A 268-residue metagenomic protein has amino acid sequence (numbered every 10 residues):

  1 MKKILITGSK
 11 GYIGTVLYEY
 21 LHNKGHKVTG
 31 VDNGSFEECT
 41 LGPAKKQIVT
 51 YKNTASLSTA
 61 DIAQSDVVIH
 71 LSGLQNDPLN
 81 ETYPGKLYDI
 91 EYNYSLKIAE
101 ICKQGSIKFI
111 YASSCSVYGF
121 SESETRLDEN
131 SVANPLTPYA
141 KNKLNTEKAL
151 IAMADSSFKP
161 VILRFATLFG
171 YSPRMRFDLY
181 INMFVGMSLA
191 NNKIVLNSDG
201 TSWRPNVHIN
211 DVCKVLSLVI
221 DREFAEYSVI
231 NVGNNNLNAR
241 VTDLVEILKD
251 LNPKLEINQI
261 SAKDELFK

Functional and structural regions predicted by a protein language model:
I4-K24: N-terminal Rossmann NAD(P)H-binding glycine-rich loop of SDR-like oxidoreductase domains
K10, Q75-P78, C115-E124, A133 (+1 more regions): Active-site segment of SDR-like NAD(P)-dependent oxidoreductases
T54, S58-I90: NAD(P)H-binding glycine-rich loop region in Rossmannoid oxidoreductase-like domains and their noncatalytic homologs
V68, T82-F109: NAD(P)-cofactor binding segment of oxidoreductase domains
L96-P138: Conserved Rossmann-fold NAD(P)-dependent oxidoreductase catalytic core, especially the SDR/UDP-sugar
N142: Active-site helix of classical SDR
K148-R204, I209-C213, S217-L218, L248-K249: NAD(P)-dependent short-chain dehydrogenase/reductase
N192, N197-K268: C-terminal substrate-binding subdomain of Rossmann-fold SDR/epimerase-dehydratase oxidoreductases
